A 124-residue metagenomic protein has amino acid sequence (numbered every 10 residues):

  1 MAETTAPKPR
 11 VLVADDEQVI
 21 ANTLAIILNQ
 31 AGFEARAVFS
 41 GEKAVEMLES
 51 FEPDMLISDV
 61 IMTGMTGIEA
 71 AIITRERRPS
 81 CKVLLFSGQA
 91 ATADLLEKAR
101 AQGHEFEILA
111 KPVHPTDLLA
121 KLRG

Functional and structural regions predicted by a protein language model:
M1-L12, H114-G124: Non-catalytic signal-transmission and effector/linker regions of two-component phosphorelay proteins
E17, V60-I61: The short loop immediately C-terminal to the conserved phospho-acceptor aspartate in CheY-like receiver
A21, T63: The feature encodes the CheY-like receiver
N22-Q30: Charged docking surfaces used in two-component/phosphorelay signaling
G32-F39, M47, L109: Short hydrophobic/Thr-rich beta-strand motif most characteristic of the beta2 strand and flanking loop of CheY-like
F39-K43, T66-A70: Acidic catalytic/metal-coordinating carboxylates
F51-I57, L84: Active-site beta3 strand of CheY-like receiver
F86-G88: Hydrophobic/aromatic residues positioned on beta-strands within the core alpha/beta folds
